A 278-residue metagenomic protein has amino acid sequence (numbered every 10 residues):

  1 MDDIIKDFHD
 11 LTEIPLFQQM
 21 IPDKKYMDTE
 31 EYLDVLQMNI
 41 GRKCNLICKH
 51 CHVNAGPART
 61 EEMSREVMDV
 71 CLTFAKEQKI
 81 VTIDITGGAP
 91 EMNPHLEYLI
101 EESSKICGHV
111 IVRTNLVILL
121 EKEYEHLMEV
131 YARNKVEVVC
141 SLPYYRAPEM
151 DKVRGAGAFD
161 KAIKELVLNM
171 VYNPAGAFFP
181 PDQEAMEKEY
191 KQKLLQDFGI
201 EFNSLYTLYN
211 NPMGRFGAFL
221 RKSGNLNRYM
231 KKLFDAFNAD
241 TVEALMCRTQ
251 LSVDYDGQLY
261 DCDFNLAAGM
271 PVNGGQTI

Functional and structural regions predicted by a protein language model:
D2-G87, E91-H109: Conserved alpha-helical substructure of the radical SAM core
L46, P148, Y260: Glycine-centered loop/turn positions within well-structured domains that cap or flank conserved ligand/cofactor-binding
N54-A58, Y145-P148, A175-A177: A short, flexible beta-alpha/helix-coil linker loop
T60-M63, K122, M150-R154, P180-E184: Short, solvent-exposed loop/turn segments at secondary-structure boundaries
M68-D84, N93-N173: Radical SAM/AdoMet-radical enzyme domain recognition
V81-D84, V110-I111, A132-V139, G157-A218 (+1 more regions): Conserved C-terminal portion of the radical SAM core fold that forms the substrate/S-adenosylmethionine-binding
L120, G176-E187, F237-L245: Active-site glycine- and acidic-residue-rich loops that bind and position anionic ligands or nucleotide-like cofactors
M213-I278: Accessory C-terminal segments flanking Radical SAM cores
